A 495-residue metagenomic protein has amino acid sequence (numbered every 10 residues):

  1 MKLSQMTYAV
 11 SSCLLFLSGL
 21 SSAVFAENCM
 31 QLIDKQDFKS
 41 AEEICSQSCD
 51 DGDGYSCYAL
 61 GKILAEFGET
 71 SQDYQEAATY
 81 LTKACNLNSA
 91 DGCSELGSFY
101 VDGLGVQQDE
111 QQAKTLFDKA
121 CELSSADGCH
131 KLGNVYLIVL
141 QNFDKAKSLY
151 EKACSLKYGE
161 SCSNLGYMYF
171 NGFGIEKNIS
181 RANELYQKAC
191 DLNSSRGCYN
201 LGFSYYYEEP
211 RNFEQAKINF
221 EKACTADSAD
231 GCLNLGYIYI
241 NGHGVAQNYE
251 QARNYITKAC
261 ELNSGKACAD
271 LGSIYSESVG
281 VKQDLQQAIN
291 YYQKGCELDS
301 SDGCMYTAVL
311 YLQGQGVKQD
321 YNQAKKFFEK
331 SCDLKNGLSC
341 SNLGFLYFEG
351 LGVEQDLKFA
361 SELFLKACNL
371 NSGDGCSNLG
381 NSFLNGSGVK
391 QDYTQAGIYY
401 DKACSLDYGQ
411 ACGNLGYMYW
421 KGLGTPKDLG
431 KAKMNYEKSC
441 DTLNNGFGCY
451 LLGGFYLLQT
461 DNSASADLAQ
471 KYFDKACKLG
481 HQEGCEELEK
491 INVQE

Functional and structural regions predicted by a protein language model:
M1-A26: Classical Sec-dependent N-terminal signal peptides that target proteins to the secretory pathway
E27-S40, I44-Q47, D51, E66 (+1 more regions): Alpha-helical segment of the N-proximal tetratricopeptide repeat
Q31, A59-E66, E95-D102, K131-V139 (+10 more regions): Hydrophobic face of amphipathic alpha-helices that form TPR/SEL1-like repeat modules and related alpha-solenoid
Q36, D50-G54, E66-G68, L87-S89 (+24 more regions): Short helix-capping/linker turns of helical repeat alpha-solenoids
K475-E495: Terminal, low-structured helical/coil segments at or just beyond the last alpha-helical repeat
